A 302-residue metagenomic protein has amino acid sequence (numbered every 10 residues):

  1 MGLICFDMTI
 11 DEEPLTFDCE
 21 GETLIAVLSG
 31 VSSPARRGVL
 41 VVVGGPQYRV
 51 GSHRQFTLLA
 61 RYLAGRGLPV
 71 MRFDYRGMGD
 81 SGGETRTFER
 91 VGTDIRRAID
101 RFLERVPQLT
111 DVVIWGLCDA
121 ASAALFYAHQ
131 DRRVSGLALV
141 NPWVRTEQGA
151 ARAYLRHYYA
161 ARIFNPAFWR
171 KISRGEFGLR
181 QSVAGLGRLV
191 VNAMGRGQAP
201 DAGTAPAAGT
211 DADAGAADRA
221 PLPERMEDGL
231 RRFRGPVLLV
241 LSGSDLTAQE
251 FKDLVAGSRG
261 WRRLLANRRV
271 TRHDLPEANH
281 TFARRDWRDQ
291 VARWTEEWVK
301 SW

Functional and structural regions predicted by a protein language model:
G2-R37, R284: N-terminal cap/lid segment of alpha/beta-hydrolase-fold proteins
T9, D18, T57-L59, F164-W302: Serine-hydrolase catalytic core
V31-R66, M71-D74: Short, surface-exposed "cap/lid" segments of acyl-processing enzymes
V42-V43, Y75, V140, L241 (+1 more regions): Alpha/beta-hydrolase
P46, Y75-G79, V144, N279: Alpha/beta-hydrolase active-site loop signature
G51-H53, S81-E84, E250: Conserved catalytic-core motifs of eukaryotic protein kinase domains, centered on the activation segment
M78-V113: Catalytic nucleophile-loop/oxyanion-hole region of alpha/beta-hydrolase and closely related hydrolase-like folds
L117-T204: Alpha/beta-hydrolase-fold enzymes
